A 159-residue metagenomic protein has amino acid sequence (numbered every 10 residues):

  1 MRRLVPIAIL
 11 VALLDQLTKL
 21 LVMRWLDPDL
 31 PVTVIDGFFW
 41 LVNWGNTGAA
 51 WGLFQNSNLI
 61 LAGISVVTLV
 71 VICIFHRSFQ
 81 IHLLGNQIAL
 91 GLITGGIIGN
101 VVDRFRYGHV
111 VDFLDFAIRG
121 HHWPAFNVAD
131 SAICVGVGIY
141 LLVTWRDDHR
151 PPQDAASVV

Functional and structural regions predicted by a protein language model:
M1-V159: Alpha-helical transmembrane bundles and membrane-interface segments of multipass inner-membrane proteins
